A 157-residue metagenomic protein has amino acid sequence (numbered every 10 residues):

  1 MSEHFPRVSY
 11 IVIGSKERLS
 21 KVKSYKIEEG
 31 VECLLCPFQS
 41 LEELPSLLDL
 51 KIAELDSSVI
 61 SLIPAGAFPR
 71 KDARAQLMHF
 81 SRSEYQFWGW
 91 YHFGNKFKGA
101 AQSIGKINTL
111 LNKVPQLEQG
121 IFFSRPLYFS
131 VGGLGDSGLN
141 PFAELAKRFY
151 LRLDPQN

Functional and structural regions predicted by a protein language model:
M1-C36: N-proximal low-complexity "stem/linker" segments adjacent to membrane-targeting elements
K16-L19, A65-A73, N95, L127 (+1 more regions): Short acidic, S/G/P-rich loop/turn micro-motifs used as interaction or catalytic elements
V22-S24, S46-L50, R74-L77: A short acidic, amphipathic alpha-helical/loop segment
E43-I60: Active-site nucleotide-sugar/metal-binding loop of Leloir-type enzymes
S57-S58, A67-A100: Conserved donor NDP-sugar-binding/catalytic core segment of glycosyltransferases
Q86-K96, Q102-F123, F129-S130: A recurrent flexible, glycine/aromatic-enriched loop bordering the glycosyltransferase active site that acts as
L127-G132, S137-N157: A short, conserved alpha-helix in the catalytic core of glycosyltransferases
